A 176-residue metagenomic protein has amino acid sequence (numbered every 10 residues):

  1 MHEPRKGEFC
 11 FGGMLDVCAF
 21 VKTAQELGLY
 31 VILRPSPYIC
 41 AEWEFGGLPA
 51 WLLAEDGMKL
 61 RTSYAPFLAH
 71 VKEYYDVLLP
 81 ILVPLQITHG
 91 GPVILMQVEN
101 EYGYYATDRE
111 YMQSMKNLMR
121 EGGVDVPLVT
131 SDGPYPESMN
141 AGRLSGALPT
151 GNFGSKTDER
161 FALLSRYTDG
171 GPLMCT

Functional and structural regions predicted by a protein language model:
M1-E44, K116-E121, D125-V126, R143: Aromatic-lined substrate-binding rim segments of carbohydrate-active enzymes
H2-E3, G7-G12, Y102-T107, Y135-M139 (+1 more regions): Acidic-and-aromatic substrate-binding clefts and catalytic sites of carbohydrate-active enzymes
P4, P127-S131, A141-P149, T157-R160 (+2 more regions): A structural signal for the main folded, soluble domain(s) of proteins
G12-F20, L79-V83, Q113-M115, G133-P136 (+1 more regions): Short alpha-helical segments and helix-capping/turn motifs at coil-helix boundaries
A19, Q25-L29, L118-G122, N152-T176: Catalytic-core region of carbohydrate-active enzymes that cleave or remodel glycosidic bonds
V31-P35, I94-V98, L128-T130, P149-G151 (+1 more regions): Hydrophobic faces of well-ordered beta-strands that scaffold small-molecule active sites in alpha/beta enzyme cores
I39-P80: Active-site-adjacent "subsite" loops/lids of carbohydrate-active enzymes
P66-G146: Active-site neighborhood of glycoside hydrolase catalytic domains
